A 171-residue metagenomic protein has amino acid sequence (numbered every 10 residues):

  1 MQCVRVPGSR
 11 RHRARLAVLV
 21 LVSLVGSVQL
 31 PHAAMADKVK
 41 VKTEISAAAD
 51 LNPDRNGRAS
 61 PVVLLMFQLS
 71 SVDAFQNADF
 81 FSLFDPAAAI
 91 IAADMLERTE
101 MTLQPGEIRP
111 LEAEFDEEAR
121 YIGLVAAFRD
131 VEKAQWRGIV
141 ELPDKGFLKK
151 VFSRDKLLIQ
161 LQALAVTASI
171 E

Functional and structural regions predicted by a protein language model:
C3-V18: Bacterial N-terminal signal peptides that target proteins for export
A17-S27: Bacterial N-terminal signal peptides
E44-R55: Short amphipathic, basic-aromatic surface patches that mediate peripheral association with negatively charged
N56-L65: Short coil-to-beta strand junction motifs in C2/discoidin
A78-F115: Tryptophan-paired
A119-R129: A short, solvent-exposed beta-strand micro-motif common in secreted/extracellular proteins
R129-W136: Short acidic/polar inter-strand loop motif in beta-rich domains
R137-E171: Glycine-rich, aromatic-bearing surface loops/beta-hairpins
